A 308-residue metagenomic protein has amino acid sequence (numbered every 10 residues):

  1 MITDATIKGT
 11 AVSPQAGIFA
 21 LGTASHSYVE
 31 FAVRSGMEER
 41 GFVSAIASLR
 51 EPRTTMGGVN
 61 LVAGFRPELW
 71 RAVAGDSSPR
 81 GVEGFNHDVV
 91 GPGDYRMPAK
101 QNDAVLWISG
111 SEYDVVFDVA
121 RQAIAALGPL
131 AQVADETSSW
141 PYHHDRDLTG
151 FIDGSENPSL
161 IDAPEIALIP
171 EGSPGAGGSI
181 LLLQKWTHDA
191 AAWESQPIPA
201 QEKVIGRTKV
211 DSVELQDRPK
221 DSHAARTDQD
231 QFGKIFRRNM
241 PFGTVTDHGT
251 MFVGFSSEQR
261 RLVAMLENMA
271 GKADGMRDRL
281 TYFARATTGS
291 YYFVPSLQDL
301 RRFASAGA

Functional and structural regions predicted by a protein language model:
M1-A308: Long, histidine/aromatic-enriched segments associated with O2/redox biology
